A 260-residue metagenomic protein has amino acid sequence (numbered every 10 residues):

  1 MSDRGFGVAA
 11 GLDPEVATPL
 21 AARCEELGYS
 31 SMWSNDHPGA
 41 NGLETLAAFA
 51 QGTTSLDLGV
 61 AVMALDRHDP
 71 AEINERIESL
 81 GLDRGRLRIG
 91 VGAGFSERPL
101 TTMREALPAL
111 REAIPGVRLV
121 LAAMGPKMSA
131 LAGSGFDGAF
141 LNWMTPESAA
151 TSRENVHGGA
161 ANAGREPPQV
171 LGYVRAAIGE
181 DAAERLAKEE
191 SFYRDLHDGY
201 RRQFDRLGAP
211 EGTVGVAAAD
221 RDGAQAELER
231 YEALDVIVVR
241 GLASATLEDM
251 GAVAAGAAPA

Functional and structural regions predicted by a protein language model:
M1-S55, V117, M250: N-terminal beta1-alpha1-beta2 module of alpha/beta enzyme domains
S2-A10, D66-V120, K127-N155, E184-D198 (+1 more regions): Flexible, glycine-rich active-site loops centered on histidine and acidic residues that chelate a metal or position
R4-A10, S30-S34, D57-V62, L87-V91 (+5 more regions): Hydrophobic faces of well-ordered beta-strands that scaffold small-molecule active sites in alpha/beta enzyme cores
G11-V16, S34-E44, L65-A71, E97-R98 (+3 more regions): Acidic-and-aromatic substrate-binding clefts and catalytic sites of carbohydrate-active enzymes
V16, E44-T45, K127-M128, D181 (+1 more regions): Short acidic active-site motifs
P19-E26, L46-D57, N74-L87, G133 (+3 more regions): Acidic (Asp/Glu)-rich catalytic clusters
A93-P115, A149-V236, R240-M250, P259-A260: An alpha-helical appendage that flanks or caps ligand/catalytic pockets
A132, A258-P259: Short amphipathic alpha-helical segments
